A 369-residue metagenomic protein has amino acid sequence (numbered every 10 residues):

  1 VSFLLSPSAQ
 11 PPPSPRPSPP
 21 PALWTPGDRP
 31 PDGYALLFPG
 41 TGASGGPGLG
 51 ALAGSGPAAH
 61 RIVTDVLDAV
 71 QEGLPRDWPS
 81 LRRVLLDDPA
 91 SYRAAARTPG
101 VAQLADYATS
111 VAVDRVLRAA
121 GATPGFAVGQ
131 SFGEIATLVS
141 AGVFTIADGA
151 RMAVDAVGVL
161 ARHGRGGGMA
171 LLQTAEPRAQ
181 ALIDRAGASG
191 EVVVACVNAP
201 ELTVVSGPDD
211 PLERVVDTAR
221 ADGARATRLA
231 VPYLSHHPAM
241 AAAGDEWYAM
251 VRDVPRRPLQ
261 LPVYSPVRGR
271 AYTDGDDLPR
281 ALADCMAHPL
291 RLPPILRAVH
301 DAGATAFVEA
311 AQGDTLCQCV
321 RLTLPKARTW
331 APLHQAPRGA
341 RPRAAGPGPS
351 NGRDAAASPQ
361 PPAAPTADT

Functional and structural regions predicted by a protein language model:
F3-S8, P19-L182, R225-V231, A306-P325 (+2 more regions): FabD-like malonyl-/acyl-CoA
L5-L23, P349-A367: Intrinsically disordered, low-complexity terminal tails and inter-domain linkers enriched for S/T/G/P/D/E
R165, C196-L202, A230-Y233, P258-L259: Short Gly/Ser/Thr- and Asp/Glu-enriched loop/turn motifs at secondary-structure junctions
A175-E176, G207-L212: Helix N-cap motif at beta-to-alpha junctions
A179-P200: Gly/Ser-centered flexible loop/linker motifs
I183-A186, L212-D222: Short amphipathic alpha-helices in soluble, non-transmembrane regions that often serve as interface/regulatory elements
A224-A310, D314, Q318, G352: Acyltransferase
P238-A239, P337-A345: Short, charged, surface-exposed secondary-structure boundary motifs
